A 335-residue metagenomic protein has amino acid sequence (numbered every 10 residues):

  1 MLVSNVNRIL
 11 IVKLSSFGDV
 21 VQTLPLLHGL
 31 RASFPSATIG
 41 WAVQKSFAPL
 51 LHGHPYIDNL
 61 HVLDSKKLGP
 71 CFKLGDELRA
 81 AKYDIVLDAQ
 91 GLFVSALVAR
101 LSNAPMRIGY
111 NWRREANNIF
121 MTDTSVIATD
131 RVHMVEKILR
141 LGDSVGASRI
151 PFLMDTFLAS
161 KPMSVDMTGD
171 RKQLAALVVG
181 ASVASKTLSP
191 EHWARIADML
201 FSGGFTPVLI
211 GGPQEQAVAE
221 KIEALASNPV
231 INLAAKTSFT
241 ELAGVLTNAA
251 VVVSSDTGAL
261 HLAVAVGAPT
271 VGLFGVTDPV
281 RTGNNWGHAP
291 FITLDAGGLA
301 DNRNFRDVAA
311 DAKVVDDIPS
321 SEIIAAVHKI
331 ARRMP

Functional and structural regions predicted by a protein language model:
M1-P335: Catalytic machinery of carbohydrate-active enzymes, primarily nucleotide-sugar-dependent glycosyltransferases
